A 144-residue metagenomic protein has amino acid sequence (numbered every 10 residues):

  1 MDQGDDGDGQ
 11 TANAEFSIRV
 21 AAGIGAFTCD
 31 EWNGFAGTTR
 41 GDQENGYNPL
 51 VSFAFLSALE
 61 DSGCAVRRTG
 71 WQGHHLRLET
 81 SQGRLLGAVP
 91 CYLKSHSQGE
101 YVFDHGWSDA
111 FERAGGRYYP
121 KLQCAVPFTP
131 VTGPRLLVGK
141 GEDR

Functional and structural regions predicted by a protein language model:
M1-R144: N-acyltransferase acceptor-side catalytic subdomain
